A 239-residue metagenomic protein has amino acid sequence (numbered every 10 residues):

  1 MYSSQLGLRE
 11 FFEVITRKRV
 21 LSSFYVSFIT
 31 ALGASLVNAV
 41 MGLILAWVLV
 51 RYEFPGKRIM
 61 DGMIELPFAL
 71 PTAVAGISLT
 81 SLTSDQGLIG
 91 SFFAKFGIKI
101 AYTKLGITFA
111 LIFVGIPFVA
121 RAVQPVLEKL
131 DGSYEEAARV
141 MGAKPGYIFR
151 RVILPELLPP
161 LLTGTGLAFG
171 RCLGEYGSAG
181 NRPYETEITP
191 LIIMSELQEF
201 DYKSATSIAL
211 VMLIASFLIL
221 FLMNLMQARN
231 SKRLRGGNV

Functional and structural regions predicted by a protein language model:
M1-K18, S22, F28, R182-E185 (+1 more regions): Short membrane-interfacial helix/loop motifs at transmembrane-helix boundaries
L8-E10, L21, G56-K57, G76-I112 (+2 more regions): Membrane-interfacial helix termini and adjacent extracytoplasmic/periplasmic loops of multi-pass transporters
F11, K18, L173, A179-N224: Interhelical loop and adjacent transmembrane-helix boundary motif in polytopic membrane transport permeases
Y25, I29-M41, L45, R150 (+5 more regions): Hydrophobic alpha-helical transmembrane segments of multipass integral membrane proteins, especially permease/channel
L32-I64, I77, S81, S91-F92 (+1 more regions): Transmembrane-helix boundary motif in ABC transporter permease subunits
L36, L66, F113-G115, V119-D131 (+2 more regions): Transmembrane alpha-helices
G56, Q124-R139, Y147, R151 (+2 more regions): C-terminal transmembrane helix and the adjacent membrane-cytosol boundary/short C-terminal tail of inner/organellar
A69-G76: Transmembrane alpha-helices and adjacent helix-loop boundaries
